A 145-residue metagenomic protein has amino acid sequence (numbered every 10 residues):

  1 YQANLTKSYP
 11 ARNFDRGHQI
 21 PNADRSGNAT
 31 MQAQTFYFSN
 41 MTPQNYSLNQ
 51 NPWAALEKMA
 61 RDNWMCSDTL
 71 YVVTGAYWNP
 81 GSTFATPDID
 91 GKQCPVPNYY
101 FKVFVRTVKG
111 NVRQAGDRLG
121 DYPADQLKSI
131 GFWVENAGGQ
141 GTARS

Functional and structural regions predicted by a protein language model:
Y1-S145: Domain-level detector of nuclease and nuclease-like folds in predominantly extracellular/periplasmic contexts
